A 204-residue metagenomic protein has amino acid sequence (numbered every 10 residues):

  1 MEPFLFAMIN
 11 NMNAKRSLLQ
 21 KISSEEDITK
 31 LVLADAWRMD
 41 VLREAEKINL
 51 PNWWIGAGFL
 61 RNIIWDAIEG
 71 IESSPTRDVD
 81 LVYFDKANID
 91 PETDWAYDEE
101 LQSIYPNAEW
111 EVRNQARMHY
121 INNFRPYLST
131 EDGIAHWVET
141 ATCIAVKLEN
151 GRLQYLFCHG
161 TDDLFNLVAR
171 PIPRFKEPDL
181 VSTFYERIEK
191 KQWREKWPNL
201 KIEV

Functional and structural regions predicted by a protein language model:
F4-V204: Catalytic cores of the polymerase beta-like nucleotidyltransferase superfamily and closely associated nucleotide
